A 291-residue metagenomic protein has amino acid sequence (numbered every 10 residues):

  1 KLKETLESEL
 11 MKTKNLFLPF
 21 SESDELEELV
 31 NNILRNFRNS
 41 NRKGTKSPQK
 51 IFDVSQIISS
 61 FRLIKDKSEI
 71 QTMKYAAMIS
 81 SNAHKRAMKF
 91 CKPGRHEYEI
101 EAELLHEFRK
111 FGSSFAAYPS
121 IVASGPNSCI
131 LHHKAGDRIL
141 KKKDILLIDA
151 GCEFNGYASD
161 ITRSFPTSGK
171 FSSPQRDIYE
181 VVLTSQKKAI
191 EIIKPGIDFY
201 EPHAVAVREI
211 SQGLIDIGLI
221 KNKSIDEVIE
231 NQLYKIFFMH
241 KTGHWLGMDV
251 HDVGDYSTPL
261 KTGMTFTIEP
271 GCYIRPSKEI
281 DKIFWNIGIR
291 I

Functional and structural regions predicted by a protein language model:
K1-I291: Active-site neighborhoods and metal-handling regions in enzymes and metal-associated proteins
